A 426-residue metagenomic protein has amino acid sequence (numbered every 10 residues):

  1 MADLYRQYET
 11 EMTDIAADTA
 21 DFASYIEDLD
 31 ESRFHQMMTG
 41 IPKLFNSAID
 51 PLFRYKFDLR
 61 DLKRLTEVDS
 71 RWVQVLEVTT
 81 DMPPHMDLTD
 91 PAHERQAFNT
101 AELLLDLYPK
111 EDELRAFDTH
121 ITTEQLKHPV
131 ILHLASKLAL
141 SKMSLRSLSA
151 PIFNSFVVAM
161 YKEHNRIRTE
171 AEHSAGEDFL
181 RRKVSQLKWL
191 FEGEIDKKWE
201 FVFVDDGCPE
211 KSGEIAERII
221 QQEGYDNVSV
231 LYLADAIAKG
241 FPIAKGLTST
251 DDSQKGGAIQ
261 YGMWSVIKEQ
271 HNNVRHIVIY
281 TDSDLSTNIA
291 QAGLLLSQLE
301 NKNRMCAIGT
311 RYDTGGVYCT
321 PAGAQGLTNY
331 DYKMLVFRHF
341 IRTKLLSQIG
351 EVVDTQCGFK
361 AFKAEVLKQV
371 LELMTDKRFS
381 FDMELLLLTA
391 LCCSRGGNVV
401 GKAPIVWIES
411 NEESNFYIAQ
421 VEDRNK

Functional and structural regions predicted by a protein language model:
A2-W189, D196: N-proximal low-complexity "stem/linker" segments adjacent to membrane-targeting elements
D196, D205-I215, D235: A conserved acidic beta->alpha catalytic loop
G213-N273: Active-site-proximal specificity loops/subdomain of glycosyltransferases
I267, G323-K426: Conserved catalytic loops of nucleotide-sugar-dependent glycosyltransferases that act on lipid-linked
H271-R275, K302-A307, R395-N398: Short, high-confidence coil segments that cap the C-terminus of an alpha-helix and link into the following beta-strand
H271-S286: Short beta-strand-to-loop acidic/aromatic patch adjacent to the donor-nucleotide binding site
N288-R311: Conserved donor-nucleotide/metal-binding helix-loop-beta segment in metal-dependent transferases, i.e., the alpha-helix
A307-L327: Short beta-strand-to-loop element that shapes/binds the nucleotide-sugar donor at the catalytic cleft/hinge
